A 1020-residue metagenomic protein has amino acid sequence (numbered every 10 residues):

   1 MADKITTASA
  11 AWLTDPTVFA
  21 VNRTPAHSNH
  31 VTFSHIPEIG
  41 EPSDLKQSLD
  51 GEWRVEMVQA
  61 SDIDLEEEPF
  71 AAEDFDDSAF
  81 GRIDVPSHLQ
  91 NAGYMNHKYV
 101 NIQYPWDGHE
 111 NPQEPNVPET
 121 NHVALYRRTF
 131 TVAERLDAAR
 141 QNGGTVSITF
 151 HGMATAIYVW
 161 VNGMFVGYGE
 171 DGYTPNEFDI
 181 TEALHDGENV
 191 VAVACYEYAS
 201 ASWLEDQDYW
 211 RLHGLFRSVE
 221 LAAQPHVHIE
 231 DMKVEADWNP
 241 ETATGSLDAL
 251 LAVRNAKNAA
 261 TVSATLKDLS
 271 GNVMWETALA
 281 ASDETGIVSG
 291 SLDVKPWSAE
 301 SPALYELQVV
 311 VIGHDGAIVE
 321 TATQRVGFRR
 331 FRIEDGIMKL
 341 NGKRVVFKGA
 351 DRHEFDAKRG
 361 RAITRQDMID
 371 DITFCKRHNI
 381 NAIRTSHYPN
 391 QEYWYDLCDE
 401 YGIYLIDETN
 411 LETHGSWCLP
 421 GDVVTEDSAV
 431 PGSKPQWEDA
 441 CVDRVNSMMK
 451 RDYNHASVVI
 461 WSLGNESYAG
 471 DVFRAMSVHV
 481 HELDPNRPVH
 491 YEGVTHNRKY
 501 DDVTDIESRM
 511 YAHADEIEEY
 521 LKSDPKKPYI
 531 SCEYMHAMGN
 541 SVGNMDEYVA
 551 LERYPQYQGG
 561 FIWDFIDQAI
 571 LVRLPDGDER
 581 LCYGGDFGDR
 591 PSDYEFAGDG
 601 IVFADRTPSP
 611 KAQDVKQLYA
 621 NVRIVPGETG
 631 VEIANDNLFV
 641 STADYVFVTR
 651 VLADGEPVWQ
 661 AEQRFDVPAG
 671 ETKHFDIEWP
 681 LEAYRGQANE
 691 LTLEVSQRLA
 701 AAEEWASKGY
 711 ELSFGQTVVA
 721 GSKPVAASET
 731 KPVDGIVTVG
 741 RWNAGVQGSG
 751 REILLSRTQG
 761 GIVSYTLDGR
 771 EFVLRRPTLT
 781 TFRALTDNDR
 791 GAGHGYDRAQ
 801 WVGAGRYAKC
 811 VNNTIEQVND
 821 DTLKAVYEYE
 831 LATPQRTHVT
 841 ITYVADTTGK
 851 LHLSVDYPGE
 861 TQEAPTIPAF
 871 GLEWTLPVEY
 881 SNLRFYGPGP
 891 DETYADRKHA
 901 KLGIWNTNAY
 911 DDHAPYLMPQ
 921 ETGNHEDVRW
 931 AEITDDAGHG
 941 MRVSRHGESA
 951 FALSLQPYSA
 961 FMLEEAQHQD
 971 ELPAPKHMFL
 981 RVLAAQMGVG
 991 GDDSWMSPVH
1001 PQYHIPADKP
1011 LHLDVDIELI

Functional and structural regions predicted by a protein language model:
A2-E41, M164, W203, I318-E632 (+2 more regions): Extended substrate-binding grooves/exosites of carbohydrate-active enzymes
A2-P105, A194, V549, I562-I570 (+1 more regions): Accessory carbohydrate-binding/adhesion or oligomerization-edge regions at the termini of glycan-active proteins
D3-T24, N29-V31, I39-G40, R54-V58 (+9 more regions): Accessory beta-strand-rich segments of carbohydrate-active enzymes
N91, E197, S298, W679-A688 (+2 more regions): Beta-strand/loop-rich accessory regions of lumenal/periplasmic or secreted enzymes, predominantly carbohydrate-active
N96, N101, P105, E110-N116 (+10 more regions): An acidic-aromatic loop/edge-strand motif
V159-V161, T244-A280, V631-Q663, F675-D676 (+1 more regions): Beta-strand-rich binding/interaction modules
H185-E188, L250-E334, Q687, L691-P732: Extended acidic/polar, glycine-enriched regions that form or flank non-catalytic beta-rich accessory modules
E205-I229, G577-P626, E632, D636-E656 (+6 more regions): Catalytic cores of secreted or luminal carbohydrate-active enzymes
